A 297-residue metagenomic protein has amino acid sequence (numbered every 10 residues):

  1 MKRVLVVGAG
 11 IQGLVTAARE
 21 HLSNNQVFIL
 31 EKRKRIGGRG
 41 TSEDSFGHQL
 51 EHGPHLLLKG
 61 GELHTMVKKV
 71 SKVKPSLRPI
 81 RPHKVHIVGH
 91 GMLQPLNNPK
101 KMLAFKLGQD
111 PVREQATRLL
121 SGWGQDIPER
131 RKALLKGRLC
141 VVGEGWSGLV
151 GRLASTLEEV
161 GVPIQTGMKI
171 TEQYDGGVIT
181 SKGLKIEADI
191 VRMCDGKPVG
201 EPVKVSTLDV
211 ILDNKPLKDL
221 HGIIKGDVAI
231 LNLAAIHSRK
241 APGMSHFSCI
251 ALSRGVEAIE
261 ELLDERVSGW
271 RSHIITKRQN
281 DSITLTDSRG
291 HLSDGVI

Functional and structural regions predicted by a protein language model:
K2-I29: N-terminal Rossmann-like FAD-binding beta1-loop-alpha1 element of flavoenzymes
H21-S45: Glycine-rich FAD pyrophosphate-binding loop
T41-E62: Glycine-rich active-site loop/strand segments that organize a redox cofactor
V73-G148: Rossmann-like flavin
S76-R78, P163-Q165, I275-K277: General small-molecule cofactor/ligand-binding pocket signal
R130-G176, S181-K182, I186: Helical element adjacent to the flavin cofactor pocket in flavoenzyme catalytic cores
K169-R266: Mid-domain catalytic core of redox enzymes that form a hydrophobic substrate pocket/lid adjacent to a catalytic redox
E260-I297: Flavin (FAD/FMN) cofactor-binding core of flavoprotein oxidoreductases
